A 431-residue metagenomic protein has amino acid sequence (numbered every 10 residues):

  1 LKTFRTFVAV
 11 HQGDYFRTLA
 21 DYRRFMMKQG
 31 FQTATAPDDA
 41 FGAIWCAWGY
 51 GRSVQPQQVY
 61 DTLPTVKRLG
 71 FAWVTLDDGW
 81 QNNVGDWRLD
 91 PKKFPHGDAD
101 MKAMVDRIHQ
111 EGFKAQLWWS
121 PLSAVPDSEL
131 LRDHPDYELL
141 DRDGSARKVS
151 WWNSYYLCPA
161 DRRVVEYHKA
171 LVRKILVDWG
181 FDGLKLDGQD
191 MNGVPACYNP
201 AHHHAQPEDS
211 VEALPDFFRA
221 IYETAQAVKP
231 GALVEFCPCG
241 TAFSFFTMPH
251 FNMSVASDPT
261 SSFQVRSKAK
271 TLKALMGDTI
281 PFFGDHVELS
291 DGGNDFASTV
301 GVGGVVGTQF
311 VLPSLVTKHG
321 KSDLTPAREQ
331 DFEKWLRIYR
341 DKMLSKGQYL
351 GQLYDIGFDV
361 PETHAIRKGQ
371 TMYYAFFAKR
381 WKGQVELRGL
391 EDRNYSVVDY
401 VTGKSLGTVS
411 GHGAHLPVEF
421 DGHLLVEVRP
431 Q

Functional and structural regions predicted by a protein language model:
L1-Q116, L122-V125, E129-L130, Y137 (+7 more regions): Conserved structural scaffold segments of CAZyme catalytic domains across common CAZy folds
L19-R23, V59, S210, E386-L390 (+1 more regions): Composition- and surface-driven signal marking solvent-exposed, interaction-prone regions in large proteins
P37-A40, Q206, S210, V418-F420: Short, surface-exposed loop and linker segments with low hydrophobicity and enrichment for Pro/Ser/Thr
S53-R68, V164-V177, G292-F296: Short, acidic/polar
G70-F282: Aromatic- and carboxylate-enriched substrate-binding clefts and catalytic-loop regions of carbohydrate-active enzymes
F217-K404, H415-P417, L424: Active-site-proximal substrate-binding groove within the catalytic cores of carbohydrate-active enzymes
G407-Q431: C-terminal beta-strand-rich structural cap/linker in extracellular carbohydrate-active enzymes
